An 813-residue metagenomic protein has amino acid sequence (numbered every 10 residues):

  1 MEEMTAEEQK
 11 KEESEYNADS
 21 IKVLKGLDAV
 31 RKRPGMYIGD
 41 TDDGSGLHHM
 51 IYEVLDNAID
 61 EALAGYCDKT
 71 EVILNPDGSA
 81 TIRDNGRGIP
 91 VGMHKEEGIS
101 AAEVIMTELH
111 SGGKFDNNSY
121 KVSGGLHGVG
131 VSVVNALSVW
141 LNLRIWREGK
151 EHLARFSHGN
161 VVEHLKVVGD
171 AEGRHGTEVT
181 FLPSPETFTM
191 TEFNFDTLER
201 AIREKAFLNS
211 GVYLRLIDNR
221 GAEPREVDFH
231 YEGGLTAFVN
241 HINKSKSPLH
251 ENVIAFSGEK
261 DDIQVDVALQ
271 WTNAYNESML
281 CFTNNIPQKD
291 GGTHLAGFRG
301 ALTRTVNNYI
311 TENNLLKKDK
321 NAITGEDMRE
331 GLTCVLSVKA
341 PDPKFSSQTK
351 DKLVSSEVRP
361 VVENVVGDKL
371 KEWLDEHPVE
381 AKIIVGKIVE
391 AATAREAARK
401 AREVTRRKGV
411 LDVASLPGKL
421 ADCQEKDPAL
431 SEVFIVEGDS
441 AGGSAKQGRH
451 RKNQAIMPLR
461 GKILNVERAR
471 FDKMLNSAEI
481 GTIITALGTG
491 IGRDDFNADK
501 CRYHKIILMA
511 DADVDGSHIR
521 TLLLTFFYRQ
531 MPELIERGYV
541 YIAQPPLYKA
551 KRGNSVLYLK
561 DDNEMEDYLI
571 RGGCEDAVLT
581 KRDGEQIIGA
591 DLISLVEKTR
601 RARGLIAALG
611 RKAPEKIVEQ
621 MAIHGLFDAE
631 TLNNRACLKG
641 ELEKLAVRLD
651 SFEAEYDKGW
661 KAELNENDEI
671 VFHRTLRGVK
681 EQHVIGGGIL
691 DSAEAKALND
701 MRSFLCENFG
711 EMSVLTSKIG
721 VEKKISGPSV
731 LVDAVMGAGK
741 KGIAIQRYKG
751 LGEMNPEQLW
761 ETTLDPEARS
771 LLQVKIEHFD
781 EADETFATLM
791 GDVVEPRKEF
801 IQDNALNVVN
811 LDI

Functional and structural regions predicted by a protein language model:
M1-I813: Conserved phosphate-chemistry cores used by DNA topoisomerases
